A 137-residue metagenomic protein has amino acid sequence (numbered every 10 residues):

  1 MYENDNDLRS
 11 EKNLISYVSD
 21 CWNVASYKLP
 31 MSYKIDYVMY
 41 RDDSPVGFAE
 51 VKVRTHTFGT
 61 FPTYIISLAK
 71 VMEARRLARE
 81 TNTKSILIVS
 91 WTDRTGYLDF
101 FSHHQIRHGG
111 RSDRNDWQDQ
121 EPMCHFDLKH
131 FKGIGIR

Functional and structural regions predicted by a protein language model:
M1-M31: Acidic-basic catalytic patches of nuclease active cores, encompassing PD-(D/E)XK and other metal-cofactor nuclease
D5, F61, E80, I86 (+2 more regions): N-terminal targeting/trafficking signals and adjacent low-complexity tails
K28, F48-E50, I86-S90: A structural signal for short, well-ordered beta-strand segments and their strand-loop junctions that often border
M31-I35, D93-T95: Short acidic/glycine-enriched loop/turn segments that link adjacent beta-strands
Y37-M39, D43-T57: Conserved catalytic cores of phosphodiester-cleaving nucleases, focusing on short active-site segments
R54-E73, L77: Mg2+/Mn2+-dependent nuclease catalytic core
R75-H104: Nucleic-acid nuclease catalytic cores
G96-R137: Intrinsically disordered, low-complexity terminal regions enriched in charged/polar residues
